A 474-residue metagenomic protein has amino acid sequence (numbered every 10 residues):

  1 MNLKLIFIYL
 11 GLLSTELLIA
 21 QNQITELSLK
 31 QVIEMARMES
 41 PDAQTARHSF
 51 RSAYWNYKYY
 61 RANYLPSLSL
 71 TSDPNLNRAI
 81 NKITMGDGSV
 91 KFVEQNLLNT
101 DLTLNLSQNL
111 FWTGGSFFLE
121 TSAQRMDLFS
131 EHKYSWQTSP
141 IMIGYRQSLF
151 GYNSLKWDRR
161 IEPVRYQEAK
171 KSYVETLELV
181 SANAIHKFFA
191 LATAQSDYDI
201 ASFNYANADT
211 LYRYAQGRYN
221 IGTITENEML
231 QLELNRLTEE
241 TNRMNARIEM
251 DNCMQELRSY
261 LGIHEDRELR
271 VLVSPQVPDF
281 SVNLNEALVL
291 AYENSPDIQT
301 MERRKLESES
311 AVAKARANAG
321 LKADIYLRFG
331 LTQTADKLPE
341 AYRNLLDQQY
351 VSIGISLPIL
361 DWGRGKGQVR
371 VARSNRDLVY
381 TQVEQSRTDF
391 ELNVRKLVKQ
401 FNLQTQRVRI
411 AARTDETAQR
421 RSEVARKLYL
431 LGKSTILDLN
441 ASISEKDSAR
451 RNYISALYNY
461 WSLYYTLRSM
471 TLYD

Functional and structural regions predicted by a protein language model:
M1-E26: Bacterial Sec-dependent N-terminal signal peptides
A20-N99, L149-F150, S154-W157, I161-P163 (+8 more regions): Bacterial Sec-pathway N-terminal export signals of envelope proteins
N22-I24, T71-Y145, V271-S281, A313 (+1 more regions): Small/polar, glycine/serine/threonine/aspartate-rich low-complexity segments that form flexible
L27, R160-L290, Q400, K446 (+1 more regions): Periplasmic alpha-helical coiled-coil/stalk elements that build and connect Gram-negative outer-membrane
E34-Q44, R51-L68, T103-S135, I143-I161 (+6 more regions): A glycine-/polar-enriched beta->alpha junction
T45-Y60, T176, V180-A201, Y212 (+6 more regions): Amphipathic alpha-helical coiled-coil segments
L65, D324, R328, Y350-I355 (+4 more regions): Exposed, low-structure sequence patches enriched in small/polar residues
G222, G262, G432, T471-Y473: Short helix-capping/hinge motifs at transmembrane helix termini and TM-loop junctions
